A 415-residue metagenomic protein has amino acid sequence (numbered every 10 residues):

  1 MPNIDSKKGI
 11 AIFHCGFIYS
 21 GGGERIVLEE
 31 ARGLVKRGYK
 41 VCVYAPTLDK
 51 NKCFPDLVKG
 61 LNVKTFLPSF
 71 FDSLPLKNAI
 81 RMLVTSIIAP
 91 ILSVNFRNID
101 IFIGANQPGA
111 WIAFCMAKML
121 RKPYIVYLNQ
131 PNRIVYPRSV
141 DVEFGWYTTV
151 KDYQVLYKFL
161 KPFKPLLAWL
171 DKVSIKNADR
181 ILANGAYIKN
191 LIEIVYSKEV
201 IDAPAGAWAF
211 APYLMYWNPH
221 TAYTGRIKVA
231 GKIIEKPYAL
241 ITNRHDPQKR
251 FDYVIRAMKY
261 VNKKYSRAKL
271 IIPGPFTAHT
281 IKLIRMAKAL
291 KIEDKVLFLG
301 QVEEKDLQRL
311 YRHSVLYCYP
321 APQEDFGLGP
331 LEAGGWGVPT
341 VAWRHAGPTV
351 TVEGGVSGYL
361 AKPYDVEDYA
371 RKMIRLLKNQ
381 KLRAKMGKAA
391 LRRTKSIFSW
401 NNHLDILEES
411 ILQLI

Functional and structural regions predicted by a protein language model:
T47-K50, T242, K269-I284, G300: Glycosyltransferase donor-sugar binding loop
N132, F144-I181: Membrane-proximal helix-turn-helix segments that form the acceptor-binding/catalytic region of lipid-linked
K228-K249, I255-M258, I271: Conserved donor-binding/catalytic core segment of Leloir-type glycosyltransferases
I281-K305: Nucleotide-activated donor-binding/catalytic signature segment of Leloir-type glycosyltransferases, i.e., the conserved
Q301-V302, R309-S314: Short alpha-helical donor nucleotide-sugar binding micro-motif in glycosyltransferases
P322: Aromatic "clamp/platform" in nucleotide-sugar-dependent glycosyltransferases that forms part of the donor/acceptor
P339-A342: Short hydrophobic beta-strand element within catalytic cores of glycosyltransferases and related nucleotide-activated
G354-G355, Y359-V366, R375-K381: Conserved acidic donor-binding segment of nucleotide-sugar-dependent glycosyltransferases
